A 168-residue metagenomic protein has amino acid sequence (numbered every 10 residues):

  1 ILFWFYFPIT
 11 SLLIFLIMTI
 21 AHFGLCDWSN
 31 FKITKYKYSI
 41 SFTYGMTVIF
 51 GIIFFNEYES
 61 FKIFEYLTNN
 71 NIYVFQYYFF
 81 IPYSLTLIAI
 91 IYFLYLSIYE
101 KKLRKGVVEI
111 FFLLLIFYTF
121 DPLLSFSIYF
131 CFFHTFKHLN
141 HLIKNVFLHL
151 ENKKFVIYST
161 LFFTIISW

Functional and structural regions predicted by a protein language model:
I1, I81-L85, Y99-I110: Short hydrophobic alpha-helical membrane-embedded segments
I1, S39-I53, E109-Y118, T160-I165: Small-residue-rich segments of transmembrane alpha-helices in multi-pass membrane proteins, especially helix faces
L2-G51, E65-T68: Membrane-interface helix-loop-helix junctions at boundaries between adjacent transmembrane segments
L2-T10, I53-Y73, I116-L124: Helix-coil boundary and interhelical linker segments in multi-pass alpha-helical membrane proteins
T10-A21, S125-K137: Hydrophobic core segments of alpha-helical transmembrane domains in multi-pass membrane proteins
I20-I33, I90-K101, H138-N145: C-terminal ends of transmembrane helices
S29-T43, F126, K144-V156: A cytosolic-side transmembrane-helix exit/cap motif
Y36-S97: Long hydrophobic alpha-helical segments that form multi-pass transmembrane helix bundles in integral membrane proteins
